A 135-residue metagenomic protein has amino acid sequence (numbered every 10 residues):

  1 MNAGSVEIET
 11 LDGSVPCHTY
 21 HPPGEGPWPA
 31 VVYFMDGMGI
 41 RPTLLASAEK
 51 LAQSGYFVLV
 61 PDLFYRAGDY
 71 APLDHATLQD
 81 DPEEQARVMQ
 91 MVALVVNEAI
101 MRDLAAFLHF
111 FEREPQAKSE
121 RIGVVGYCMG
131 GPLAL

Functional and structural regions predicted by a protein language model:
M1-L135: N-terminal cap/leader regions of alpha/beta-hydrolase-fold enzymes, predominantly small-molecule hydrolases
